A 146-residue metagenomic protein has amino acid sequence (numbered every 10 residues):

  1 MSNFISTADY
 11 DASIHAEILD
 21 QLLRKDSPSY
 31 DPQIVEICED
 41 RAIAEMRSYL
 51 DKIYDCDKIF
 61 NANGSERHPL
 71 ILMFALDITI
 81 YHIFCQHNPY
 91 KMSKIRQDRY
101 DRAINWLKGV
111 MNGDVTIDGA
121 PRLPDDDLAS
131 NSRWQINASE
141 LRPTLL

Functional and structural regions predicted by a protein language model:
M1-H68, L128-L146: Conserved short "hinge" loops at termini or chain/domain junctions
T7-A8, Q21-K25, F74-D77, H87 (+1 more regions): Surface-exposed loop/turn and secondary-structure junction residues enriched for glycine/proline
R41, E45, F74, I78-H82 (+1 more regions): Generic beta-strand or strand-like secondary-structure segments
K52, H68-Q86: Ordered, amphipathic secondary-structure segments that act as subunit-interaction surfaces in large macromolecular
I80-L146: Short loop/turn elements at secondary-structure junctions
